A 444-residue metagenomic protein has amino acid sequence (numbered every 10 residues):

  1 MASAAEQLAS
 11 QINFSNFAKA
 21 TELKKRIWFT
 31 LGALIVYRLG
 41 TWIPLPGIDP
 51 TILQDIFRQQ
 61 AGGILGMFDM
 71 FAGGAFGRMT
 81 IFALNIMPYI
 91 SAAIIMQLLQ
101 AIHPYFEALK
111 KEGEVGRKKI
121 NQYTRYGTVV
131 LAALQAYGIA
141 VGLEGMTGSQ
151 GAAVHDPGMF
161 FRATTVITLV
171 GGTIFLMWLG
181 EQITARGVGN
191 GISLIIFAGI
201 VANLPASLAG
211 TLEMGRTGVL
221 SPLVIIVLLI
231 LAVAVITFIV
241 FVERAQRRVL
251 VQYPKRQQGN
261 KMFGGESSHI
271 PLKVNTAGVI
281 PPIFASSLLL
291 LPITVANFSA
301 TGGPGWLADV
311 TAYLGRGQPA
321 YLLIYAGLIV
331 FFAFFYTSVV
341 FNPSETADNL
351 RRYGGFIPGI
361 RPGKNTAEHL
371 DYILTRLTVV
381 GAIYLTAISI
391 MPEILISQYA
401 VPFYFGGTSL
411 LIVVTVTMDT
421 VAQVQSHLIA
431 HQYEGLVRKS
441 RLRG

Functional and structural regions predicted by a protein language model:
A2-K110, V115-G444: N-terminal cationic and glycine-rich segments that engage phosphates or anionic surfaces
